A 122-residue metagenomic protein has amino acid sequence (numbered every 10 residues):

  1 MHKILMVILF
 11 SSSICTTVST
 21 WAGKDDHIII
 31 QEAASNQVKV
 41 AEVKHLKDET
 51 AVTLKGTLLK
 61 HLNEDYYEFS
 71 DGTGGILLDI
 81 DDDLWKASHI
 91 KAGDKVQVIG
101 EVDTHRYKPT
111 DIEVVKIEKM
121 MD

Functional and structural regions predicted by a protein language model:
I4-M6, T16-D122: OB-fold and OB-like single-stranded nucleic-acid-recognition modules and their adjacent interaction interfaces
S11-S12: Repetitive helical segments and hydrophobic/amphipathic motifs
